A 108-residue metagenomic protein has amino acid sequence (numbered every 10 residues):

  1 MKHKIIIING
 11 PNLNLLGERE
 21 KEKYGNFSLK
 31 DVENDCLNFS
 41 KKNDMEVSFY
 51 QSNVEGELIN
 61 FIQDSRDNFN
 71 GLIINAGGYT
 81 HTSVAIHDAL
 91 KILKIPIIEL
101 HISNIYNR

Functional and structural regions predicted by a protein language model:
M1-I6: Extreme N-terminal starter segment of soluble prokaryotic enzymes
L16-K30: Glycine- and acidic-residue-enriched helix-capping/strand-helix junction motifs
V32-V47: A short, N-terminal amphipathic alpha-helix
E46-G56: Short beta->alpha junction loops
E57-F61: Short acidic active-site motifs
S65-L72: Short acidic/histidine-rich motifs immediately flanking catalytic phosphotransfer sites in two-component signaling
Y79-R108: Flexible, gly/pro- and Lys/Arg-enriched active-site loops
